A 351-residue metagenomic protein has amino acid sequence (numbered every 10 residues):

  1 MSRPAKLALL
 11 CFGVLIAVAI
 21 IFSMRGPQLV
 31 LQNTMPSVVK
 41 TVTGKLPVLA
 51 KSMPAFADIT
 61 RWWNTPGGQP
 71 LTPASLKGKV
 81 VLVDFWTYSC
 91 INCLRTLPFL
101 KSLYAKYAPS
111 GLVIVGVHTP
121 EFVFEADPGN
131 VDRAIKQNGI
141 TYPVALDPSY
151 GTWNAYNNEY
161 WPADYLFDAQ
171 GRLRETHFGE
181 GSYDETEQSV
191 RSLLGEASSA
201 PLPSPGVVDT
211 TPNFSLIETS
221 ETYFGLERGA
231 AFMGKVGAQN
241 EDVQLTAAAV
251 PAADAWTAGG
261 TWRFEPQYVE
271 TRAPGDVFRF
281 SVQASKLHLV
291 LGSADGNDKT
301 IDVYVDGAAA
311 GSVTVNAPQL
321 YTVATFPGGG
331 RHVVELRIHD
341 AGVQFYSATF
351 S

Functional and structural regions predicted by a protein language model:
S2-V39, T43-W62, D184-S351: Non-globular targeting/processing and membrane-anchoring segments
A55-V81, Y104-Y107: A short beta-strand-turn-helix
Q69-L94, L100, V113-V115: Short active-site neighborhood of thiol/selenol oxidoreductases, capturing the structured segment around
L76-K79, P109, I140-T141, N158: Active-site acidic short loop of glycosyltransferases
L94-Q137, L146-W153: Structural microenvironment flanking redox-active thiols in thiol-disulfide oxidoreductases
K136-T141, L146-S189, T325-P327: Thiol/disulfide oxidoreductase modules built on the thioredoxin-like
